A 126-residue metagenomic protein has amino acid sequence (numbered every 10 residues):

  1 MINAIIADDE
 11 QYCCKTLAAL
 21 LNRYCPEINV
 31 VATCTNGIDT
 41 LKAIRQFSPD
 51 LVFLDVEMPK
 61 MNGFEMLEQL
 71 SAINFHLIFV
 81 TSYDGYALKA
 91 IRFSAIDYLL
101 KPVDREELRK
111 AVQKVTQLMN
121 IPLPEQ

Functional and structural regions predicted by a protein language model:
M1-A4: Extreme N-terminal starter segment of soluble prokaryotic enzymes
A7-D8, C34, V52: Conserved sequence signature across two-component system core domains
D8, V31, L77-I78: Residue-level marker of alpha-helix boundaries and capping positions
D9-Q11, V56: Generic detector of well-ordered alpha-helical packing
Q11-A32: Two-component/phosphorelay signaling modules centered on CheY-like receiver
A18, T33-K42, G63: Helix N-cap/capping motif at the beta->alpha junctions
L41-E125: CheY-like receiver
